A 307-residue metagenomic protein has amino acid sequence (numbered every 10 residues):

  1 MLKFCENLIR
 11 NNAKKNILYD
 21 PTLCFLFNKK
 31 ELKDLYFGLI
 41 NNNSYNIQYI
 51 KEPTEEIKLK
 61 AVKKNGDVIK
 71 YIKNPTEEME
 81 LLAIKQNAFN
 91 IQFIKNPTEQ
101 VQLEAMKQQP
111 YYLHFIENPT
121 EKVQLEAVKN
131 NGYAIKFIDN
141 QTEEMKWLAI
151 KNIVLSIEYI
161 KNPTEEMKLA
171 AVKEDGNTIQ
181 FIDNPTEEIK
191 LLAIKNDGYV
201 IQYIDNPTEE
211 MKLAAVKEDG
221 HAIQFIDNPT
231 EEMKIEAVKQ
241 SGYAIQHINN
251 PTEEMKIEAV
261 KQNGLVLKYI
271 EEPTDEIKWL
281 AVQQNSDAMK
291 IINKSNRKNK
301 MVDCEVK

Functional and structural regions predicted by a protein language model:
L2-K307: Non-catalytic tandem-repeat scaffold regions and their flanking low-complexity/translocation tails
